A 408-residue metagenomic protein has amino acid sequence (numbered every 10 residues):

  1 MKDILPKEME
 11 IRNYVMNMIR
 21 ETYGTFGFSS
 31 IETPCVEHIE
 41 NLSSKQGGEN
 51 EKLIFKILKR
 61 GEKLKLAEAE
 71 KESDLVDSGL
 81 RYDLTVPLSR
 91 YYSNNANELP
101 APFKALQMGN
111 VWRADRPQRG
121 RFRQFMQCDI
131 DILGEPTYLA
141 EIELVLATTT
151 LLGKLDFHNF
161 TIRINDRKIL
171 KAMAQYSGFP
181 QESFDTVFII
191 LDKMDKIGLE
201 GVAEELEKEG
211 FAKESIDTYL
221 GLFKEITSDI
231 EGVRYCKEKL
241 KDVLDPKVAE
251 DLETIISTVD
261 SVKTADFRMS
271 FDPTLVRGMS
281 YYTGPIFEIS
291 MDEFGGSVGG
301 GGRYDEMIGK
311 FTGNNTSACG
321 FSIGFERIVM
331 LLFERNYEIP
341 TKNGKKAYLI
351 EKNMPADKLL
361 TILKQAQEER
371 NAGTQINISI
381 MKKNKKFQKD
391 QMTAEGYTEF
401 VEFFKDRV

Functional and structural regions predicted by a protein language model:
M1-M9, L66: Auxiliary tRNA-acceptor-end handling modules of aminoacyl-tRNA synthetases
E8-F26, E37-H38, E72-L75, D83-N97 (+2 more regions): Positively charged, Gly/Ser-enriched RNA/tRNA-binding surfaces
S29-C35: A short beta-strand-loop structural module common to alpha/beta enzyme folds
C35-S78: Polyanion/phosphate-binding surface patch
K45-E49, Y176-G178, P285, M392-A394: Short low-complexity, flexible loop/linker segments enriched in glycine and/or proline with clustered acidic
N50-L66, G178-V202: Acidic, His- and aromatic-enriched active-site or binding-groove loops in soluble protein domains that engage sugars
F122-C128, I164-A172: Short, conserved phosphate-binding/catalytic loop or strand-edge motifs used in phosphoryl-/nucleotidyl-transfer
N159-K168, V187, S270-V276: Short, surface-exposed recognition loops or helix-turn segments adjacent to catalytic cores
